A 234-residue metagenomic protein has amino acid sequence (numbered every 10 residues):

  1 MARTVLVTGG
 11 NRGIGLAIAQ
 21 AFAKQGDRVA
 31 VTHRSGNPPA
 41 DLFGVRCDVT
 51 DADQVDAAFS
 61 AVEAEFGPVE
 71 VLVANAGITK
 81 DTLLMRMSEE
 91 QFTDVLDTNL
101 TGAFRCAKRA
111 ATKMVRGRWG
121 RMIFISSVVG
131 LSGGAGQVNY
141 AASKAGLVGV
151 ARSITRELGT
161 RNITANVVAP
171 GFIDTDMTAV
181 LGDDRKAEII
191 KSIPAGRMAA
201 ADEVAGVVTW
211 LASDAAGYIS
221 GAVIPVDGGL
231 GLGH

Functional and structural regions predicted by a protein language model:
N11-R12: Conserved glycine-rich cofactor-binding loop
L83-L84, Q91-L96, I189: Substrate-binding pocket helix/loop in short-chain dehydrogenase/reductase
A107, S143, A151: Active-site helix of classical SDR
T112, R156-T160, G217: Alpha-helical segment proximal to the catalytic Tyr-Lys
S127: Residue(s) in the substrate-gating loop at a strand-loop-helix junction that position the organic substrate next
S132, T209, S220-H234: Short C-terminal tail/terminal secondary-structure segment of NAD(P)H-dependent dehydrogenase/reductase domains
I193-V204: A conserved structural motif in NAD(P)-dependent oxidoreductases
